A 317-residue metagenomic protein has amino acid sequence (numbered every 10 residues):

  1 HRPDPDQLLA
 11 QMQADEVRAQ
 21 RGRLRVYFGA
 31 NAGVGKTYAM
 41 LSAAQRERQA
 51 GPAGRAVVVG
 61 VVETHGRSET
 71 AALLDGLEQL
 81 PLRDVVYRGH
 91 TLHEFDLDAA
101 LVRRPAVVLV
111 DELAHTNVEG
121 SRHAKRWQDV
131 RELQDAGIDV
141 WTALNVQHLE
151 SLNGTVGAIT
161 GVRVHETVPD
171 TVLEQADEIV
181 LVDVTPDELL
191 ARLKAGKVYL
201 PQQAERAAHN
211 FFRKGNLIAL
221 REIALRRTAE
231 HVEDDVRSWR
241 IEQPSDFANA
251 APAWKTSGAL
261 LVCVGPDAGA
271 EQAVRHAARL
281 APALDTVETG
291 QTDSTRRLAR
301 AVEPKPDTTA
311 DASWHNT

Functional and structural regions predicted by a protein language model:
Q7-Q20: Pre-Walker A adenine-sensing motif
E16-A19, A99-L101, D170-V172, A251-W254 (+1 more regions): Replace "in large, NTP-powered and nucleic-acid-processing enzymes" with "in large, NTP-powered factors and other
R23-F95, V102: Conserved P-loop
R104-V107, A136-W141: Loop/turn-to-beta-strand initiation segments
E112-R126, L152-G154: Conserved ATPase-coupling elements of RecA-like P-loop NTPase cores
T142-N210: Internal gly/pro-rich beta-alpha loop/helix module that stabilizes soluble enzyme cofactors or their anionic handles
Q203-L261: Long, charged amphipathic helices and adjacent flexible linkers at domain junctions
S238, A248-A299, D311-A312: Small/aliphatic-rich secondary-structure junction motif
